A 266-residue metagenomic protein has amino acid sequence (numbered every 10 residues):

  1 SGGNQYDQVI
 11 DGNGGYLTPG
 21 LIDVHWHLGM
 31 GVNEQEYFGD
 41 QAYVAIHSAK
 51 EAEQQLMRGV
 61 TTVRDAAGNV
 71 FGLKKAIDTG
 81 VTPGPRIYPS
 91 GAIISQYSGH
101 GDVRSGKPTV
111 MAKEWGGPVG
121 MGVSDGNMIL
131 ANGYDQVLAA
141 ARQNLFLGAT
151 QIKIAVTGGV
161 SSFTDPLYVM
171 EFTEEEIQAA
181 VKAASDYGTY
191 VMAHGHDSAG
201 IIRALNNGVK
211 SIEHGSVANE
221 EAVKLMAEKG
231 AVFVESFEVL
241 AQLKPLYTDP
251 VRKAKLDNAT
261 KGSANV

Functional and structural regions predicted by a protein language model:
S1-T18: Histidine-rich, glycine-flanked metal-binding segment
G15-T79, Y97-V110, E175, N207: Metal-associated gating/positioning segment near the N- to mid-region
N33-I46, R104-G106, A112-A139, Y190-M192: Active-site mouth loops of central-metabolism enzymes
Q41, S90, Y97, A155-N265: Active-site core of metal-dependent hydrolases
V44-Q54, N132-L145, H196-G200: Short, acidic/polar
H47-F71, G84-I93, A149-S162, Y190 (+2 more regions): Divalent metal-dependent hydrolysis catalytic cores, especially in the metallo-beta-lactamase
E51, L73-A76, A140, A180 (+2 more regions): Aromatic/hydrophobic pocket-lining residues that form π-stacking "cages" and hydrophobic walls in ligand
I77-V81, L145, K224-K229: Acidic (Asp/Glu)-rich catalytic clusters
